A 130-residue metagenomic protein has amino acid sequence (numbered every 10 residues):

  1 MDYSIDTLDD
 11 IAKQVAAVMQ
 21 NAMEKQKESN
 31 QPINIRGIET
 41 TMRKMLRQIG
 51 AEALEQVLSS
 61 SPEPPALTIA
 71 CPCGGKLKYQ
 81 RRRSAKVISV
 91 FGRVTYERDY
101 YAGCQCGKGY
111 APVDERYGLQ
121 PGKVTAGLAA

Functional and structural regions predicted by a protein language model:
M1-T68: N-terminal alpha-helical interaction blocks
D2-S29, G92-A130: Short, positively charged, Gly/Tyr-enriched micro-motifs that form contact patches at catalytic or ligand/partner
M42, G74-G75, E115-G118: Short, flexible segments with low predicted structural confidence
Q56-T68, G75-Q80, G92-E97: Short, flexible, mixed-charge glycine/proline-rich loop motifs that serve as phosphate/nucleic-acid-contacting
A70-G74, G103-C104: Short cysteine-rich clusters marking metal-coordination/redox-active sites
Y79-S84, V113-R116: Short Cys/His-rich "knuckle" micro-motifs
